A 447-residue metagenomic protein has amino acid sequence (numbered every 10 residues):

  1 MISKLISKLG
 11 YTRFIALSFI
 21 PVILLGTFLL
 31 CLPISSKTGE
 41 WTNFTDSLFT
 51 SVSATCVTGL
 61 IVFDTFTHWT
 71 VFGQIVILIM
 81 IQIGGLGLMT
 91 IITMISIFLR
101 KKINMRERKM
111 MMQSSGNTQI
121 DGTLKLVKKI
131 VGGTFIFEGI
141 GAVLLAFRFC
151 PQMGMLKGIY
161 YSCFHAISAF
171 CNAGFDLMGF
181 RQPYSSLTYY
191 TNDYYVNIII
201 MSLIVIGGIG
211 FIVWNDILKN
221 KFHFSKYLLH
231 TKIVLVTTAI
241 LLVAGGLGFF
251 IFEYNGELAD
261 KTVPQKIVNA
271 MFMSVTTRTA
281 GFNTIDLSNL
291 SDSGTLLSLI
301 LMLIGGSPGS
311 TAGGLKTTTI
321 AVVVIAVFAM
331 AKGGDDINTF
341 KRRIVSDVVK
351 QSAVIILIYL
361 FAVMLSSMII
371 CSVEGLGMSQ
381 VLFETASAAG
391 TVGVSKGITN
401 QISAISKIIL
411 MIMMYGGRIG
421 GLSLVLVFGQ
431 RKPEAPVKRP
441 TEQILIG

Functional and structural regions predicted by a protein language model:
M1-G447: Membrane-proximal intracellular helices of multi-pass ion channels
